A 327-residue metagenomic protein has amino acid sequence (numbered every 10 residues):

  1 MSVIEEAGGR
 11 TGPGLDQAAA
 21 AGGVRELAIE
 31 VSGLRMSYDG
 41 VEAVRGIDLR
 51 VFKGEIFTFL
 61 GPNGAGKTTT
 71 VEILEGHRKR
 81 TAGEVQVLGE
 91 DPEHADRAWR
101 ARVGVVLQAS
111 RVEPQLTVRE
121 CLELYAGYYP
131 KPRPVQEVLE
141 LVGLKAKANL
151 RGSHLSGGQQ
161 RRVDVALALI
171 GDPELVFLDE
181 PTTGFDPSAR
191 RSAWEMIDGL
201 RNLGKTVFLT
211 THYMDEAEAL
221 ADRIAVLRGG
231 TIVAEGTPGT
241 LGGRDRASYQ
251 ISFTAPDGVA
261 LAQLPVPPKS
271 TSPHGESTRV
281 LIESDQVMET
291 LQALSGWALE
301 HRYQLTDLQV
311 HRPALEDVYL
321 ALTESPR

Functional and structural regions predicted by a protein language model:
M1-R35, S325-R327: ABC-family P-loop ATPase nucleotide-binding domain
E26-I29, M36-R228, A234: ABC transporter nucleotide-binding domains
R97, G242, L320: A short local structural element in Rossmann-fold oxidoreductases
L122, V135, P238, L294 (+1 more regions): Generic structural marker for isolated residues within well-ordered, non-membrane alpha-helices of soluble domains
A193-S284: ABC transporter nucleotide-binding domain
A247-R327: Short, charged/small-residue-rich alpha-helical element at the C-terminal edge of ABC transporter nucleotide-binding
